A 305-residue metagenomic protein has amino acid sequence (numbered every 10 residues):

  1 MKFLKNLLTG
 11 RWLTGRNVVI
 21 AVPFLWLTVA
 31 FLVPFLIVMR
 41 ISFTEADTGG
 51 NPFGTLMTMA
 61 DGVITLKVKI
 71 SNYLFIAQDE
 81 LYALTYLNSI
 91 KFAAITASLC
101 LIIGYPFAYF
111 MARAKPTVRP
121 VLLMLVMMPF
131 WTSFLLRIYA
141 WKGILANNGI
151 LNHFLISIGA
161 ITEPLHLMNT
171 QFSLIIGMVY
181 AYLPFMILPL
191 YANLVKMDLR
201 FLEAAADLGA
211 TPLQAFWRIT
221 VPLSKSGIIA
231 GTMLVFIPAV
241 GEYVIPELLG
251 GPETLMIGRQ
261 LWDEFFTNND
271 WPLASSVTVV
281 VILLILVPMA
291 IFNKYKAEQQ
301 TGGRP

Functional and structural regions predicted by a protein language model:
M1-I41, F110, P120, M124: N-terminal signal-anchor/first transmembrane alpha helix
K2-W12, A94-M127, L202, K294: Transmembrane-helix boundary motif in ABC transporter permease subunits
F3, L7, Y191-A206, P272-P305: C-terminal transmembrane helix and the adjacent membrane-cytosol boundary/short C-terminal tail of inner/organellar
L4-T9, M57-A60, I138-V179, L213 (+1 more regions): Membrane-interfacial helix termini and adjacent extracytoplasmic/periplasmic loops of multi-pass transporters
L7-R16, M59, Y73-I76, E80 (+2 more regions): Interhelical loop and adjacent transmembrane-helix boundary motif in polytopic membrane transport permeases
V22-P23, M124, M128, Y180 (+2 more regions): Transmembrane alpha-helices
L32-E80, L145-G149, G251-P252, P305: Short membrane-interfacial helix/loop motifs at transmembrane-helix boundaries
I138, G143, M186-P189, G227-Q260: Non-cytoplasmic
